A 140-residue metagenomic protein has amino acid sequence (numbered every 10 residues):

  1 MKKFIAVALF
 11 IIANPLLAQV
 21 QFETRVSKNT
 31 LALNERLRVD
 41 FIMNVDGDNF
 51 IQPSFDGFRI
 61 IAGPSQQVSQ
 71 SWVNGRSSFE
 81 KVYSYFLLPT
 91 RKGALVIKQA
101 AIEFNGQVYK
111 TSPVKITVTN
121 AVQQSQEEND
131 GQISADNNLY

Functional and structural regions predicted by a protein language model:
F4-L16: Sec-dependent N-terminal signal peptides
A18-Y140: Surface-exposed interaction/ligand-binding surfaces
